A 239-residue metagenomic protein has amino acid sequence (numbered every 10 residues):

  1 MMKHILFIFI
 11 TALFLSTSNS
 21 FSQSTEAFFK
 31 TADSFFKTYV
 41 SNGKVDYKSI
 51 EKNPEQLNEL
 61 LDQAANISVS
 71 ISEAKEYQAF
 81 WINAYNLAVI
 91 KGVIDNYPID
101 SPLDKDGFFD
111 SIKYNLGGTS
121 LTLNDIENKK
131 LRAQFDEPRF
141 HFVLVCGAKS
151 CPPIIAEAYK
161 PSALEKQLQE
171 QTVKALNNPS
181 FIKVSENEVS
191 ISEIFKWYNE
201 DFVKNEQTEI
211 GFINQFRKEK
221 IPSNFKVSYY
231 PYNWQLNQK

Functional and structural regions predicted by a protein language model:
M1-I5: Positively charged n-region of N-terminal signal peptides that target proteins for export
F7-T17: Bacterial N-terminal signal peptides
S18-S22: Sec/Tat signal peptide C-region and signal peptidase I cleavage site
S24-K239: Interaction/scaffold regions that mediate signaling and macromolecular assembly across diverse proteins
